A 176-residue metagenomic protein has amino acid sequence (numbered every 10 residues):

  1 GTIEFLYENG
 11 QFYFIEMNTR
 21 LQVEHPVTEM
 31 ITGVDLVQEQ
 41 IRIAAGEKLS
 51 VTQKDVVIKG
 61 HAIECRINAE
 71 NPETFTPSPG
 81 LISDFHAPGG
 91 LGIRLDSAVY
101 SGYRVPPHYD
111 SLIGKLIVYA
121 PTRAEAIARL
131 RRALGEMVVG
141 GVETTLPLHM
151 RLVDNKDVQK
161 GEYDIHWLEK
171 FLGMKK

Functional and structural regions predicted by a protein language model:
G1-K176: ATP-dependent carboxylate activation and anion-phosphoryl transfer catalytic cores that bind Mg-ATP to form
